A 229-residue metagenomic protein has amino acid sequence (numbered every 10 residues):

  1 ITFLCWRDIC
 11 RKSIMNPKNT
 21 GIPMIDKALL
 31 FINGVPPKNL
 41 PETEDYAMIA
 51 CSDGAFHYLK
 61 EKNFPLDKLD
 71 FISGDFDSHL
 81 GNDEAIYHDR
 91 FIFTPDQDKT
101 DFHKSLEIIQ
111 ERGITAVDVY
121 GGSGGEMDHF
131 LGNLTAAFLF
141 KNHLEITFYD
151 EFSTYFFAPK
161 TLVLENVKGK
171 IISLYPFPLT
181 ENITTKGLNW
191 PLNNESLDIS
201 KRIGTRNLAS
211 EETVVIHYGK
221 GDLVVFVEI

Functional and structural regions predicted by a protein language model:
N16-D83: N-terminal beta-strand-loop-alpha-helix module at the start of alpha/beta ligand-binding or catalytic domains
R90-E111: Short phosphate-binding loop-to-helix
I114-D128: N-terminal glycine-rich phosphate/adenylate-binding segment common to multiple enzyme folds
M127-F138: Short Gly/Thr/Asp-enriched flexible loops that form oxyanion-binding sites at enzyme active sites
A136-V167, I172: Class I SAM-dependent methyltransferase SAM-binding "motif I" and its flanking Rossmann-like core
A158-I229: Long, charged alpha-helical interface segments
